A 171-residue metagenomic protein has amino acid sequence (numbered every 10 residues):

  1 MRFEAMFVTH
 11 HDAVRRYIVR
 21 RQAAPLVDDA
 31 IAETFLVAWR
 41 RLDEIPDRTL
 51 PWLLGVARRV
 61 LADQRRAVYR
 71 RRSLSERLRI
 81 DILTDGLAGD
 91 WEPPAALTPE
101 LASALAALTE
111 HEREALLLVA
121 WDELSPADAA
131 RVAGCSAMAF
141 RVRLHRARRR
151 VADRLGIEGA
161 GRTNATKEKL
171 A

Functional and structural regions predicted by a protein language model:
M1-A5, R15-E33, R41-R48: Short, charged helix-capping/linker segments at alpha-helix termini
V14, I18, V27-A38, L53-V56 (+3 more regions): Short, small-hydrophobic-rich alpha-helical interface motif
L42-V56, R71, A137: Short, aromatic/basic-enriched loop-to-helix "N-cap" motif that marks the start of an alpha-helix at regulatory
E44, R58-L78, P93-P94, I157: Arg/Lys-rich amphipathic alpha helix in sigma70-family domain 2
R58, A133-G159: DNA-recognition helix of helix-turn-helix
R66, R148-A171: Short, Lys/Arg-enriched C-terminal cap helix and immediately downstream tail that follows
R71-T98, S125, N164-K169: Internal acidic/polar
A115-L116: A short pre-motif secondary-structure segment
